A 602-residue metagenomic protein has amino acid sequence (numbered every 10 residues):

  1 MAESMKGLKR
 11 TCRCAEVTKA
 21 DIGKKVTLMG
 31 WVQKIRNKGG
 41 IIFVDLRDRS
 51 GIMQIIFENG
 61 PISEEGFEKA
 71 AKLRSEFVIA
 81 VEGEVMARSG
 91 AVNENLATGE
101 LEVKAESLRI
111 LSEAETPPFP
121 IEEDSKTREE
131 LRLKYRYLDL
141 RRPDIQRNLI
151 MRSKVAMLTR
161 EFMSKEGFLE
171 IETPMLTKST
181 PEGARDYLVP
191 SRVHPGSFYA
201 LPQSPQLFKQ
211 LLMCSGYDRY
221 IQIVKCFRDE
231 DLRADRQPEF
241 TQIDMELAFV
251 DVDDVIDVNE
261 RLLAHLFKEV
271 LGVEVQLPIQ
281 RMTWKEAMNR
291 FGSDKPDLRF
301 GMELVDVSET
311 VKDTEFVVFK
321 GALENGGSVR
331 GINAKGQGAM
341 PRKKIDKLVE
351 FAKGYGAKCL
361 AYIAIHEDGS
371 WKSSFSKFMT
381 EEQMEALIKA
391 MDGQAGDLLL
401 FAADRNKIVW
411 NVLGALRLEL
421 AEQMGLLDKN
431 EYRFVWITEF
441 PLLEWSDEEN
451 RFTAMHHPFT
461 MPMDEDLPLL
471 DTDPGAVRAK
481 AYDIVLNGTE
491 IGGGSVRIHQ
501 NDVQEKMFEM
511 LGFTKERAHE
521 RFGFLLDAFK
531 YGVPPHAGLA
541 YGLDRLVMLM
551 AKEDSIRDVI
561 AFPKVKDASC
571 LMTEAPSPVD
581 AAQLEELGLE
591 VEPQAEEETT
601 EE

Functional and structural regions predicted by a protein language model:
M1-E602: Class II aminoacyl-tRNA synthetase catalytic cores and aaRS-like
